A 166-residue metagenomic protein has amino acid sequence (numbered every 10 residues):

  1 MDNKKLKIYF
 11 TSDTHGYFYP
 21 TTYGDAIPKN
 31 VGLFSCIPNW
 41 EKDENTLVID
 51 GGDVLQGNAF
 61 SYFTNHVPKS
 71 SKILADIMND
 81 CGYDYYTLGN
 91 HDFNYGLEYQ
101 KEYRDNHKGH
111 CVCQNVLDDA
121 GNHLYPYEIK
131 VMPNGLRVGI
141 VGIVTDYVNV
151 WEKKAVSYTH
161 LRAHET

Functional and structural regions predicted by a protein language model:
M1-R162: Acidic, metal/ion-coordinating pockets
